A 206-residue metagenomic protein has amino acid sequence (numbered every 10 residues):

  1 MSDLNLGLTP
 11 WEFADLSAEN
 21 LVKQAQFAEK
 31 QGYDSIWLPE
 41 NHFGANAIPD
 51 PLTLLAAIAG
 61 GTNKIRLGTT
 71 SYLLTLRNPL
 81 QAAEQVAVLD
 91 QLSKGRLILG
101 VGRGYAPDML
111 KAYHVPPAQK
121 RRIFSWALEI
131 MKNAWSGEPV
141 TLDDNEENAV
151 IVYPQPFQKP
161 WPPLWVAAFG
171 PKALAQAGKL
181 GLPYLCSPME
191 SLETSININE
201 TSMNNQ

Functional and structural regions predicted by a protein language model:
M1-G68, P162: N-terminal beta1-alpha1-beta2 module of alpha/beta enzyme domains
S2, N78-S187, L192-M203: Internal, glycine-rich beta/alpha segment that forms the wall or movable "lid" of small-molecule/cofactor binding
L8-E12, E40, T69-S71, V101-R103 (+2 more regions): A cross-domain feature marking catalytic cores of carbohydrate-active enzymes and several ubiquitous metabolic/repair
T9, T53, T62, T69-T70 (+4 more regions): Residue-identity detector for threonine
G44-N46, Y72-N78, P116-P117: Glycine-rich "substrate-gating" loop/helix at the edge of Rossmann-like oxidoreductase active sites
